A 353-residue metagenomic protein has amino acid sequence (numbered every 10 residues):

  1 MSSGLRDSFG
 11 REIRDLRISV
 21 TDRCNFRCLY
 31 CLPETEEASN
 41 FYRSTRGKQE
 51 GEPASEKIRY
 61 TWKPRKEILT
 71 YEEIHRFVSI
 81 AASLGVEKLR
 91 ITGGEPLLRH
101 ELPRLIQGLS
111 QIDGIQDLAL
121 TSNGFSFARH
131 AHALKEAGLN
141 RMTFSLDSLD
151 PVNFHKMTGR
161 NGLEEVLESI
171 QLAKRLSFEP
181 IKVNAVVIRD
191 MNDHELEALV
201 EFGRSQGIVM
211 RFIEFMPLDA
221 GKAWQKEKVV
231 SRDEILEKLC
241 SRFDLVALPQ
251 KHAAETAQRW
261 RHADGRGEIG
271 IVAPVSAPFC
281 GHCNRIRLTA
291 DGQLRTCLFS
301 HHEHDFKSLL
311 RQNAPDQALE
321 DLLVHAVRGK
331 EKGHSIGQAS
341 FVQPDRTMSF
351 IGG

Functional and structural regions predicted by a protein language model:
M1-R6, A277-G353: Radical SAM enzyme core and accessory elements
F9-Y71: Canonical Radical SAM [4Fe-4S] cluster-binding loop centered on the CxxxCxxC motif and its immediate flanking residues
D15, S19, R90, K182 (+3 more regions): Conserved beta-strand segments that form the floor/walls of ligand-binding pockets within enzyme and binding domains
F26, P151-V152, P278, H304: Glycine-centered loop/turn positions within well-structured domains that cap or flank conserved ligand/cofactor-binding
T45, Q49, V152-H155, R160-L167 (+2 more regions): Radical SAM enzyme [4Fe-4S]-AdoMet core and its adjacent flexible, acidic and glycine-rich loops/tails across
S55, I68-I91, L98-I213: Radical SAM/AdoMet-radical enzyme domain recognition
S55-P64, E73-T92, N313-G333: Short Fe-S-cluster ligation motifs
G270-V272, L298: Short linear motifs in exposed loops
